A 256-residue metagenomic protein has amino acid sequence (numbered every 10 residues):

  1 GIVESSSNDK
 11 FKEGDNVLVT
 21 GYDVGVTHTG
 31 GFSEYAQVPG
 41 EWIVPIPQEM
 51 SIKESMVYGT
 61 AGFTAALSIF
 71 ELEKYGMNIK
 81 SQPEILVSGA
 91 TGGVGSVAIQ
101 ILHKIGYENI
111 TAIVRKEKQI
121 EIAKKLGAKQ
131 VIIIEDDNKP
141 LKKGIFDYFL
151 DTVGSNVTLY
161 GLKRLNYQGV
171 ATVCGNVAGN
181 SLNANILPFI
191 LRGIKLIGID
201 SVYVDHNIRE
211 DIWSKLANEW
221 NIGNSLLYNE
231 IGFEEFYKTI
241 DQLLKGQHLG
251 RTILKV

Functional and structural regions predicted by a protein language model:
G1-V24: Glycine-rich beta-strand-centered segment in the early N-terminal region that forms part of a ligand/cofactor-binding
L18, D147-L150, T172: N-terminal Rossmann-like NAD(P) cofactor-binding module of classical short-chain dehydrogenase/reductase
T20-I85: NAD(P)H dinucleotide-binding glycine-rich loop of Rossmann-like/cofactor-binding domains, especially the beta1-alpha1
G62-F63, G89-S96, Q100, G154-S155: Glycine-rich NAD(P) Rossmann-fold beta1-alpha1 loop
V87, H103-N156, S214: Adenosine-nucleotide cofactor-binding segment
I101-N109, Y167-Q168, R192: Conserved S-adenosyl-L-methionine
N156-I222: Glycine-rich phosphate-binding loop and adjacent beta-alpha segment of Rossmann(oid) nucleotide-cofactor-binding
N207-V256: C-terminal hydrophobic helical "lid"/dimerization subdomain of Rossmann-like NAD(P)H-dependent oxidoreductases
